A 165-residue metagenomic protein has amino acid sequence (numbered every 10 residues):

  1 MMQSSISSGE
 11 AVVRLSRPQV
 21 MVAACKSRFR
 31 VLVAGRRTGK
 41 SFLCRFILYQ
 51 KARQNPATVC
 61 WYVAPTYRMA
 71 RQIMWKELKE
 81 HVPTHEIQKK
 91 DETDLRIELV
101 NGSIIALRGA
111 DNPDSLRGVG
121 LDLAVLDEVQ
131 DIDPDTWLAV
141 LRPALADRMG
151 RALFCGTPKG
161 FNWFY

Functional and structural regions predicted by a protein language model:
M1-Y165: Phosphate/NTP-binding elements of NTP-utilizing enzymes
